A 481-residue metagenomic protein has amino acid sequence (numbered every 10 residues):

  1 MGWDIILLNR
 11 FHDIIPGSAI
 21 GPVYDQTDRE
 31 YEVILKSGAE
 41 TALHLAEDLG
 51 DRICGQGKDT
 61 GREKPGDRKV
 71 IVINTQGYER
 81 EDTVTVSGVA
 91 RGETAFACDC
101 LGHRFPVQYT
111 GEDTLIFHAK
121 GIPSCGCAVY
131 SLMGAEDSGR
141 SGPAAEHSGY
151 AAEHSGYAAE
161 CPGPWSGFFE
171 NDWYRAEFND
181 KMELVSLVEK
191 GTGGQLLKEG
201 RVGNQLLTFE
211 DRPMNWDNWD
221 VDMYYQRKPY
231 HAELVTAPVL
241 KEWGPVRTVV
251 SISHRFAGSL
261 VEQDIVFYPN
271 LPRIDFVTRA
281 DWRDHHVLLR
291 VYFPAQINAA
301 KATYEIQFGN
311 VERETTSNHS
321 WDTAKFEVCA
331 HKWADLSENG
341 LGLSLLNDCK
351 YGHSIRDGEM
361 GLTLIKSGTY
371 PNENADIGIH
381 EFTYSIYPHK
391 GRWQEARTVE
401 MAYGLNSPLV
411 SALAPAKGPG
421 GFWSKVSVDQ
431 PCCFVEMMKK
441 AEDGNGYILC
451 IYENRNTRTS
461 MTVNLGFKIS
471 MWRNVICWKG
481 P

Functional and structural regions predicted by a protein language model:
M1-G55, R68, L405: Metal- or metallocofactor-binding catalytic centers and their adjacent structured scaffolds across diverse enzyme
L35-K36, L43-P143, H147-P481: C-terminal (or distal) subdomains of carbohydrate-active enzymes
